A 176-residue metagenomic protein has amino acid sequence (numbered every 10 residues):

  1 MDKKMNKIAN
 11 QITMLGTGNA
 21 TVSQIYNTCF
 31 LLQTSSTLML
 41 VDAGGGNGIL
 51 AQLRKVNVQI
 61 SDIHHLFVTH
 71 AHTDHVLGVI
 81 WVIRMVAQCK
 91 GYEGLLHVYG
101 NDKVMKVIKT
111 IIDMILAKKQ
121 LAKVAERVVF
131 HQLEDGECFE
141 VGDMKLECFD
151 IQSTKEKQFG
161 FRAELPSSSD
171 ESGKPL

Functional and structural regions predicted by a protein language model:
D2-K4, V22, L31, N57 (+3 more regions): Short secondary-structure boundary/capping segments
D2-V56, K157-L176: Conserved beta-strand hairpin/beta-sheet module of binuclear metal-dependent hydrolase folds, prominently
N6-K7, V58-S61, G94, E126 (+1 more regions): Structured loop/turn residues at beta-strand edges in well-structured enzyme cores
T17-A20, A87, D135, I151: Short beta-turn/strand-loop junction motif enriched in small, turn-promoting residues
Y26, G78-V79, T110: Residues at alpha-helix caps and immediate loop-helix transition turns in enzyme cores, especially N- and C-cap
G45-G46, H72, V104, D135: A generic "binding-loop/recognition-motif" signal
N47-Y99: Active-site metal-binding motif and surrounding structural segment of the metallo-beta-lactamase
L96, N101-Q158, L165-S168: Metallo-beta-lactamase
